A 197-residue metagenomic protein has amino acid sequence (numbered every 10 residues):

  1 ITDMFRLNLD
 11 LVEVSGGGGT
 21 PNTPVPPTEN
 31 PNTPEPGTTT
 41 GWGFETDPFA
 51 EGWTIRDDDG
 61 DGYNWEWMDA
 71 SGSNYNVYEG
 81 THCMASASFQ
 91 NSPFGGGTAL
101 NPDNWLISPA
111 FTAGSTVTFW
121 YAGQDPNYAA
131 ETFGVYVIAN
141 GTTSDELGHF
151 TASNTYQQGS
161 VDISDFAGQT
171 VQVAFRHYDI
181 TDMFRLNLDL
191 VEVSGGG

Functional and structural regions predicted by a protein language model:
I1-D3, F44, L106-D125, F133 (+1 more regions): Extracellular beta-strand-rich recognition modules
I1-L11, A99-W105, Y178-G196: Extracellular carbohydrate recognition
T2, N101, T112-G114, A152-Y156 (+2 more regions): Surface-exposed coil/turn segments at beta-strand junctions on protein surfaces, enriched
R6-N8, E66-A110, D125: Surface-exposed, low-complexity/disordered Ser/Thr/Gly/Pro/Asn-rich loops and linkers
G17-E35, G197: Ser/Thr/Gly/Pro-rich low-complexity, disordered linker/stalk segments of secreted and cell-surface proteins
E35-N91: Extracellular glycan-recognition surfaces and repeat-rich motifs
V135-A139: Conserved aromatic beta-strand anchor motif in extracellular beta-sandwich/beta-rich domains
N140-A167: Extracellular carbohydrate recognition and processing domains and analogous Trp-centered ligand-binding platforms
